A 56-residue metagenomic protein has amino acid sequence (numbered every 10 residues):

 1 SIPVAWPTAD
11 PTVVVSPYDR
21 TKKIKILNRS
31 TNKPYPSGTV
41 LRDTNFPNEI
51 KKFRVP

Functional and structural regions predicted by a protein language model:
S1-P56: Replace "small metal-dependent catalytic modules" with "small catalytic or cofactor-binding modules
